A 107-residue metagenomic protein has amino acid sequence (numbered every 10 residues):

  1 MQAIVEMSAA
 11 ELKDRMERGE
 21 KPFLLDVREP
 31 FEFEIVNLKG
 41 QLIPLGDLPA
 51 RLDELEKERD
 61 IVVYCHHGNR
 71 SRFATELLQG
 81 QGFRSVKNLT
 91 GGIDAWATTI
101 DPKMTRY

Functional and structural regions predicted by a protein language model:
M1-F23, V27-D60, N69-Y107: Rhodanese-like catalytic fold shared by cysteine-dependent sulfurtransferases and DSP/PTP-type phosphatases
Y64-C65: Short, surface-exposed ligand- or partner-binding patches at beta-edge/loop junctions that are enriched in aromatics
